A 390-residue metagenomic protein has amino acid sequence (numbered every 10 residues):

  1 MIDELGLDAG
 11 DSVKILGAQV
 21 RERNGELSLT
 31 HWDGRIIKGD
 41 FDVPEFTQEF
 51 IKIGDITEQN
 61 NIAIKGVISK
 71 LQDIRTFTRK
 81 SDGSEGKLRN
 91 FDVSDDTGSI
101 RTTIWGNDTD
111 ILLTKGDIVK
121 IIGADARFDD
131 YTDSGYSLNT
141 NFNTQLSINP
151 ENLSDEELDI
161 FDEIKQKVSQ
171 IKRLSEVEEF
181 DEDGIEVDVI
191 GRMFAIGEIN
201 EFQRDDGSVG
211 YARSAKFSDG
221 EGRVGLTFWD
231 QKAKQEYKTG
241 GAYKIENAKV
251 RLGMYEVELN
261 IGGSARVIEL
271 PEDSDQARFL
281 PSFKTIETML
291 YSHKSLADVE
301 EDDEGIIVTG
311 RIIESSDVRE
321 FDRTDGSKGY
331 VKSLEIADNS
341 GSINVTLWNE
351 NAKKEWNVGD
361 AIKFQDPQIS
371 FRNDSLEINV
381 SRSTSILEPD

Functional and structural regions predicted by a protein language model:
M1-D390: Single-stranded nucleic acid-binding proteins centered on OB/S1-type folds and their adjacent low-complexity
